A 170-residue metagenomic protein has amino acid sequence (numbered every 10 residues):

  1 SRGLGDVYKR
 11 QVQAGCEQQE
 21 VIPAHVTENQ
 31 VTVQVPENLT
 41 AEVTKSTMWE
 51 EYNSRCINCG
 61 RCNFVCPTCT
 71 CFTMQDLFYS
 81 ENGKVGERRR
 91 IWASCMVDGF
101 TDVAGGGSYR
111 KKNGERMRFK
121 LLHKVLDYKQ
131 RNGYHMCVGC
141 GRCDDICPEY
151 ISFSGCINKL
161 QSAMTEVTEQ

Functional and structural regions predicted by a protein language model:
S1-Y8: Short, small-residue-biased leader/transition segments that mark boundaries at the very start of proteins
G3, R61, R142, I146: Active-site helix adjacent to the Tyr-X3-Lys
Q11, V65-T68, S108-R110: N-terminal start-of-chain detector that recognizes signal peptides and the immediate post-cleavage beginning
V12-E17: Long, compositionally biased charged/polar accessory segments in the mid-to-C-terminal portions of proteins
I22-P36: Post-cleavage N-terminal segment of exported redox proteins
V33-S54, F72-Q170: Ferredoxin-type iron-sulfur electron-transfer modules in oxidoreductases and energy-metabolism complexes
C56-P67: Oxyanion-binding "anion nests"
